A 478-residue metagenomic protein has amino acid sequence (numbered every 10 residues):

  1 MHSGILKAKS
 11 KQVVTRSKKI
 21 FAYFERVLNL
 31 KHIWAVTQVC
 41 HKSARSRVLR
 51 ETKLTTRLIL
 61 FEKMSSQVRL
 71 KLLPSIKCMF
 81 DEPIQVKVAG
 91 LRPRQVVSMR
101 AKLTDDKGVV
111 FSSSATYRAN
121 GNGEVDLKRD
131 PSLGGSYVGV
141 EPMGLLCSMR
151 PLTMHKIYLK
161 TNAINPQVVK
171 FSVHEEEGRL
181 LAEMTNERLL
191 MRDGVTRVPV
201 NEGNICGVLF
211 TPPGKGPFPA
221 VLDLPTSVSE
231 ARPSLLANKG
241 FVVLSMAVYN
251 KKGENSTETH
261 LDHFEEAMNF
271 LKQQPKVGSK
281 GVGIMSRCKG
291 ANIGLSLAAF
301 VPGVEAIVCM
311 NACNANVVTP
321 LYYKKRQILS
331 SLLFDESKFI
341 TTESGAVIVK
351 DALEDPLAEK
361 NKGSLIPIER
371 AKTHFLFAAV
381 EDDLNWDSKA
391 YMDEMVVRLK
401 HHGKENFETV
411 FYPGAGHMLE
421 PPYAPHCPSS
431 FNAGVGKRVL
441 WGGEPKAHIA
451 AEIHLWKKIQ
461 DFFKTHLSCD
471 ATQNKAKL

Functional and structural regions predicted by a protein language model:
L73-K77, R92, K170-G216: N-terminal cap/lid segment of alpha/beta-hydrolase-fold proteins
E82-V86: Structural beta-strand segments of beta-rich domains
P217-T226: Short beta-strand element of the alpha/beta-hydrolase
E230-M246: Short amphipathic alpha-helix adjacent to the substrate-entry channel of hydrolases
E266-F334: Primarily recognizes the serine-hydrolase "nucleophile elbow" in alpha/beta-hydrolase and SGNH/GDSL folds
A312-I366: Mobile cap/lid helix-loop segments that gate and shape the active-site cleft of serine hydrolases
I348-M418: Serine-hydrolase catalytic core
H401-K477: C-terminal catalytic histidine-bearing segment of alpha/beta-hydrolase fold enzymes
